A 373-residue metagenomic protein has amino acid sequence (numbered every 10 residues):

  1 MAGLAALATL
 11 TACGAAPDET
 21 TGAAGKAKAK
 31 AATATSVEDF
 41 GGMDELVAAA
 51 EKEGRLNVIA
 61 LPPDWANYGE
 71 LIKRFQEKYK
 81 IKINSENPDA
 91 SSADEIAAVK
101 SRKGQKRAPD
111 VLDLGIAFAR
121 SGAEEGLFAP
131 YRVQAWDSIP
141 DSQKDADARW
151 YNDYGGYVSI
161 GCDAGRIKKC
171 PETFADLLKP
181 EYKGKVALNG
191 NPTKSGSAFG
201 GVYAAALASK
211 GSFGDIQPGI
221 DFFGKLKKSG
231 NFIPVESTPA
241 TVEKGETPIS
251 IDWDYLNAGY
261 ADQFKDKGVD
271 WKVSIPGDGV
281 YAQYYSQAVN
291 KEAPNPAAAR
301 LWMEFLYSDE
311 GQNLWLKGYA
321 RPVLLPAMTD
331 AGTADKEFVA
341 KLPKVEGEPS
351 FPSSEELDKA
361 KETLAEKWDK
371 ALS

Functional and structural regions predicted by a protein language model:
A8-A12: C-terminal motif of bacterial Sec signal peptides marking the signal peptidase cleavage site
G14-P17: Bacterial signal peptide processing site
F40-R55, L61-K82: Short, polar/charged alpha-helical segment
N57-I72, N84-K100, K106-E246: Extracytoplasmic ligand-binding site segments that recognize negatively charged/polar headgroups
A119-S121, E243, I249-V269: A ligand-binding cleft/hinge motif common to bilobed small-molecule-binding domains
G155-S159, I220-K225, N231, K265-K291: Periplasmic-binding protein-like
Y281, Y285, V289-P349: Mature extracytoplasmic/periplasmic domains
A331-S373: Extracellular/periplasmic bilobal clamshell ligand-binding domains
